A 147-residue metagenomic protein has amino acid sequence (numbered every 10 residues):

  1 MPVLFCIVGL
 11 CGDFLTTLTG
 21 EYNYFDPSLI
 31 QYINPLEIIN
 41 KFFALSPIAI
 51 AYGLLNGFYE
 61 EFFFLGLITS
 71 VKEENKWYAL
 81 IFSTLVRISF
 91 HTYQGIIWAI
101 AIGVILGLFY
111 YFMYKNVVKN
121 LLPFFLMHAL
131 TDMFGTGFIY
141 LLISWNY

Functional and structural regions predicted by a protein language model:
M1-N56, W145-Y147: Juxtamembrane helix-loop-helix connectors linking adjacent transmembrane helices in multi-pass membrane enzymes
C6, N40-Y147: Transmembrane helix-loop-helix hairpins at the membrane interface of multi-pass integral membrane proteins
